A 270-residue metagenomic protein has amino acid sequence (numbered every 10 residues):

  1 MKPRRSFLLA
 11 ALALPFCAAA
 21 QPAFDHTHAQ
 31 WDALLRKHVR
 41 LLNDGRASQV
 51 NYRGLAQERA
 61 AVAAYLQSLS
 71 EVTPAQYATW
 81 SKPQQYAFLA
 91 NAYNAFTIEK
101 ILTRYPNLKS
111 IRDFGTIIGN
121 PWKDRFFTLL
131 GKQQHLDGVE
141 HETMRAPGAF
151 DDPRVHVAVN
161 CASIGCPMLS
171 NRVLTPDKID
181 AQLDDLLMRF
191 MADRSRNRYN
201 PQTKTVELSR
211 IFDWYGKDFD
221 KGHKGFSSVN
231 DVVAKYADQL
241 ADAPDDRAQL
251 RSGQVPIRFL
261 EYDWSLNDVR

Functional and structural regions predicted by a protein language model:
R4-L8: N-terminal export leaders
A11-A20: Hydrophobic h-region of N-terminal signal peptides that target proteins for export in Gram-negative bacteria
P22-A90, N94-R270: Interaction/scaffold regions that mediate signaling and macromolecular assembly across diverse proteins
